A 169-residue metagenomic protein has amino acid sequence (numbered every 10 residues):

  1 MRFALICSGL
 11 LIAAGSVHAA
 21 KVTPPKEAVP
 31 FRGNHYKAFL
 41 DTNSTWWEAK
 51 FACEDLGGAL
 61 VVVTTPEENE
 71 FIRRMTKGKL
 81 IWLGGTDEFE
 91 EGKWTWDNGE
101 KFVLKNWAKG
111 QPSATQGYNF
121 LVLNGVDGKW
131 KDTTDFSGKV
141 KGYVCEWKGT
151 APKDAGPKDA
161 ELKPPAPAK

Functional and structural regions predicted by a protein language model:
R2-L5, A13-K169: Extracellular, disulfide-bonded carbohydrate-recognition/adhesion ectodomains, dominated by C-type lectin-like domains
